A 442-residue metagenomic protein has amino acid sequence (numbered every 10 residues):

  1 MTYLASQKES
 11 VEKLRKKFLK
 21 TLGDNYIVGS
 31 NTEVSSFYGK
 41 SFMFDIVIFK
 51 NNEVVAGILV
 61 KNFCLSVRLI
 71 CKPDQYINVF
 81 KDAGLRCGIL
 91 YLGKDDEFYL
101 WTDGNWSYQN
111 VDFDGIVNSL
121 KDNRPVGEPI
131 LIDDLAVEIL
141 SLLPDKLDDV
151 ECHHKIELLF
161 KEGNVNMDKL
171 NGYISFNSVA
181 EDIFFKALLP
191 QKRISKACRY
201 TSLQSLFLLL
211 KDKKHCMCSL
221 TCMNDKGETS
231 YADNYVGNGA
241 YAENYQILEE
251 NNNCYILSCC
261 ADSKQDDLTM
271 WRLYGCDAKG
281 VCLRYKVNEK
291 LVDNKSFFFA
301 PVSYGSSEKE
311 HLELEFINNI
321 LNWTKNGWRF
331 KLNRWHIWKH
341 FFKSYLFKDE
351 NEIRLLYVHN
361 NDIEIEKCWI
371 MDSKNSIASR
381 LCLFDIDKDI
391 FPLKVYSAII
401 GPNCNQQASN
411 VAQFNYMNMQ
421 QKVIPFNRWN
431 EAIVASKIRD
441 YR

Functional and structural regions predicted by a protein language model:
M1-F37, F49-K50: Acidic-basic catalytic patches of nuclease active cores, encompassing PD-(D/E)XK and other metal-cofactor nuclease
S30, F42-F44, N351: Short beta-strand or tight-loop elements that sit immediately N-terminal to catalytic metal-binding acidic residues
K40, F44-G57: Active-site beta-strand-loop-beta-strand hairpin of nuclease catalytic cores that positions key catalytic residues
N51-E53, L59-I70: Short beta-strand-loop-alpha-helix junction that forms the active-site gateway of nucleic-acid-processing nucleases
L65-W106: Nucleic-acid nuclease catalytic cores
D95-C152: Short, basic/polar, glycine-containing "phosphate-handling" surface segments that engage DNA
L131-R442: Partner-binding and oligomerization surfaces adjacent to conserved cores of proteins that assemble macromolecular
